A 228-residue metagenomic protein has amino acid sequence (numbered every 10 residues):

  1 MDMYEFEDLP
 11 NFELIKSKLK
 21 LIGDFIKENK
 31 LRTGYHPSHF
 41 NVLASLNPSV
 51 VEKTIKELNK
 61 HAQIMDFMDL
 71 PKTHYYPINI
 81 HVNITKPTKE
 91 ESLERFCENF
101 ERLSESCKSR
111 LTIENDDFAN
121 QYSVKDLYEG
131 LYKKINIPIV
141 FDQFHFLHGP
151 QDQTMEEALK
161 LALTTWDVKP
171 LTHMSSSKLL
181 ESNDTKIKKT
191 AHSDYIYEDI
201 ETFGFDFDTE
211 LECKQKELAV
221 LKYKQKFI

Functional and structural regions predicted by a protein language model:
M1-N11: Glycine-rich, proline-tolerant flexible connector loops at the mouths of alpha/beta enzymes
M3-E5, A44-L46, E91, Y122-K125 (+2 more regions): A short acidic (Asp/Glu
E5, S17, C97, E129 (+2 more regions): Residue-level detector of functional hotspots within protein domains
E5, V51, R110-T112, L180-N183: N-terminal start-of-chain detector that recognizes signal peptides and the immediate post-cleavage beginning
N11-P138: Active-site acidic/histidine proton-transfer and metal-coordination neighborhood in alpha/beta enzyme cores
S38-V42, H81-T85, E114-F118, F144-H148 (+2 more regions): Active-site beta-loop-alpha junctions enriched in small/polar residues
I137, H148-I228: Histidine-acidic metal/acid-base catalytic patches
